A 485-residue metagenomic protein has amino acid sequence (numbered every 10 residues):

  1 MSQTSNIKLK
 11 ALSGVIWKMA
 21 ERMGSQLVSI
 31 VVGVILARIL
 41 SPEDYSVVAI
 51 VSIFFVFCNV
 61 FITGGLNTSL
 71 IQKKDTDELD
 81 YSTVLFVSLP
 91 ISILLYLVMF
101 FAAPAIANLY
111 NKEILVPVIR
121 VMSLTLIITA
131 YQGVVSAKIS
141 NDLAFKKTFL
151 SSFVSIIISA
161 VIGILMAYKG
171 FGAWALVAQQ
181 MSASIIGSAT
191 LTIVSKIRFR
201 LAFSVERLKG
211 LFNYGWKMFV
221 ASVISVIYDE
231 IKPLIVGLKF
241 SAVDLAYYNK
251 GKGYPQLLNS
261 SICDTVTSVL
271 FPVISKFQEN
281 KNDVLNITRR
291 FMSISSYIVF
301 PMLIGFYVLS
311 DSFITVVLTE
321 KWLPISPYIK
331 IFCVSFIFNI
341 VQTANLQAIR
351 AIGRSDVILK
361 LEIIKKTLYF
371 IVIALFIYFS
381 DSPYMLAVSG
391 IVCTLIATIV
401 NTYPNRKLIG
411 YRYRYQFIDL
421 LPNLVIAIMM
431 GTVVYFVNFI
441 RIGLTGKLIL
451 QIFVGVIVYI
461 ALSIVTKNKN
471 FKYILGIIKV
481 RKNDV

Functional and structural regions predicted by a protein language model:
M1-I30, T68-F86, L115, K146-K147 (+5 more regions): N-terminal membrane topogenesis motif
M1-I7, A11, K146, A189-E230 (+4 more regions): Interhelical loop/hinge segments that connect adjacent transmembrane helices in multipass membrane
S2-T4, L408-Y413, F417-L420, G431-V485: Membrane-proximal transmembrane or re-entrant/amphipathic helices at the cytosolic face
I7-G64, L89-A103, R120-S123, S155-I164 (+3 more regions): Signature of the first transmembrane helix
K8, L12, S69-E78, I128-S151 (+7 more regions): Membrane-interface junctions at transmembrane-helix termini in multi-pass inner-membrane proteins
G14-S29, L176-A183, G187, L191 (+5 more regions): Transmembrane helical elements of multi-pass membrane transporters/channels
S29, V60-E78, S140-N141, G251 (+2 more regions): Helix-loop junctions and terminal segments of transmembrane helices in multi-pass membrane transport/translocation
I35-S52, P104, N108, V116 (+7 more regions): Membrane-interface helix-loop junctions in multi-pass transport and translocation proteins
